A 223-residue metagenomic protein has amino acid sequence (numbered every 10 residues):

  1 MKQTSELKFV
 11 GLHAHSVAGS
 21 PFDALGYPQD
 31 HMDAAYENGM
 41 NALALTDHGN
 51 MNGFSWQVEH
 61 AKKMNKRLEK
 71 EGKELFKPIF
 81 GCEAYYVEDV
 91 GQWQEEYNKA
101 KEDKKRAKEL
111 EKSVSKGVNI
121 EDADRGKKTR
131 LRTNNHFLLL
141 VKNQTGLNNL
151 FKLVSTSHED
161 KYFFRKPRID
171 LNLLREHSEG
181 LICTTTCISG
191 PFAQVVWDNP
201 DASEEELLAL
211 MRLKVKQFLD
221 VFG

Functional and structural regions predicted by a protein language model:
M1-G223: Phosphodiester-processing cores and adjacent nucleic acid-binding clamps
